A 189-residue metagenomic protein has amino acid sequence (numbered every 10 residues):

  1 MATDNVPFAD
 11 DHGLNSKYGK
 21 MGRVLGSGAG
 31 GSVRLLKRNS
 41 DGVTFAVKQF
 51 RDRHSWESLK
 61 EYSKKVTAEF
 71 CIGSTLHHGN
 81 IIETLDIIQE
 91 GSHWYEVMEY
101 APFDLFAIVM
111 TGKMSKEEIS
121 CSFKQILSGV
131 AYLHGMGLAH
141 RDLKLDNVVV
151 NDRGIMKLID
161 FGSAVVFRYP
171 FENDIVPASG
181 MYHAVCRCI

Functional and structural regions predicted by a protein language model:
M1-S16, K20-G22: Juxta-kinase regulatory segment immediately upstream of eukaryotic protein kinase catalytic domains
G22-G28, V33: Protein kinase glycine-rich loop
S32-H54: Glycine-rich ATP phosphate-binding loop
R51-I72: Conserved N-lobe beta3->alphaC-helix segment of eukaryotic protein kinase catalytic domains
E83-W94: Short beta-strand micro-motifs within the conserved protein kinase catalytic domain, predominantly in the N-lobe
S122-F123: Activation segment signature within eukaryotic-like protein kinase domains
H134-N151: Catalytic-loop of the protein kinase fold
N151-C188: Activation segment/activation loop of eukaryotic-type protein kinase catalytic domains
